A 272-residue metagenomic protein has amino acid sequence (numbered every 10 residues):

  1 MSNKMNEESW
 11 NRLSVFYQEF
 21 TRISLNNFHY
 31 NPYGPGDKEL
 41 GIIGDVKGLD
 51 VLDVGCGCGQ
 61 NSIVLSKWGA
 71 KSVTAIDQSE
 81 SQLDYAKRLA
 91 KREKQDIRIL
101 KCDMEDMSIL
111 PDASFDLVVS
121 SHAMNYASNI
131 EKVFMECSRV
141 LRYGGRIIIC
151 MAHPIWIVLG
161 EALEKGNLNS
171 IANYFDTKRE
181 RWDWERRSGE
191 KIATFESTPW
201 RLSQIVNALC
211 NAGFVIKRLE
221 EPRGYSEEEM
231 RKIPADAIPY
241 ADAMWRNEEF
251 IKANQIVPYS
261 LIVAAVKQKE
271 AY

Functional and structural regions predicted by a protein language model:
M1-K47, Q60-V64, L89, R223 (+1 more regions): Conserved class I S-adenosyl-L-methionine
L52-V54, C58-D106: Class I SAM-dependent methyltransferase SAM/SAH-binding core
S108-L117: A short acidic, Gly/Pro-enriched loop at the edge of an enzyme's catalytic core that lines a small-molecule cofactor
D116-I130: A short SAM/SAH-binding and catalytic strip from SAM-dependent methyltransferases
E131-R146: A short glycine-rich, Lys/Arg-flanked "PGG" loop and its adjoining helix->strand segment in the class I
R146-W184: Conserved class I S-adenosyl-L-methionine
I155-V158, E190-S203: Acceptor-substrate binding/catalytic loop of class I
E196-L219: Short alpha-helix
